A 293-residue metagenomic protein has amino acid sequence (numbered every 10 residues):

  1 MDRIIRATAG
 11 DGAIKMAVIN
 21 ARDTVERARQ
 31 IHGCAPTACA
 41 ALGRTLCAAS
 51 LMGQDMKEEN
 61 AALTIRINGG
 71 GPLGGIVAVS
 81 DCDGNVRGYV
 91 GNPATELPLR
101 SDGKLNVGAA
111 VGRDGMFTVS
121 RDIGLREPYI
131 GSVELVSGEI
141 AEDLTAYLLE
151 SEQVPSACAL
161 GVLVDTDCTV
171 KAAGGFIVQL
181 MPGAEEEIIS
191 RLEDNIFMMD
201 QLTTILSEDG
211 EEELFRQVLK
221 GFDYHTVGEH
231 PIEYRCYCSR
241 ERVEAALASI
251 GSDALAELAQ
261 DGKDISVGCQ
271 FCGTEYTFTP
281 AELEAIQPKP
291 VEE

Functional and structural regions predicted by a protein language model:
M1-G228: Interaction interfaces in information-processing and related assembly proteins
I196-E293: Cys/His-clustered metal-coordination modules, chiefly Zn-binding fingers
